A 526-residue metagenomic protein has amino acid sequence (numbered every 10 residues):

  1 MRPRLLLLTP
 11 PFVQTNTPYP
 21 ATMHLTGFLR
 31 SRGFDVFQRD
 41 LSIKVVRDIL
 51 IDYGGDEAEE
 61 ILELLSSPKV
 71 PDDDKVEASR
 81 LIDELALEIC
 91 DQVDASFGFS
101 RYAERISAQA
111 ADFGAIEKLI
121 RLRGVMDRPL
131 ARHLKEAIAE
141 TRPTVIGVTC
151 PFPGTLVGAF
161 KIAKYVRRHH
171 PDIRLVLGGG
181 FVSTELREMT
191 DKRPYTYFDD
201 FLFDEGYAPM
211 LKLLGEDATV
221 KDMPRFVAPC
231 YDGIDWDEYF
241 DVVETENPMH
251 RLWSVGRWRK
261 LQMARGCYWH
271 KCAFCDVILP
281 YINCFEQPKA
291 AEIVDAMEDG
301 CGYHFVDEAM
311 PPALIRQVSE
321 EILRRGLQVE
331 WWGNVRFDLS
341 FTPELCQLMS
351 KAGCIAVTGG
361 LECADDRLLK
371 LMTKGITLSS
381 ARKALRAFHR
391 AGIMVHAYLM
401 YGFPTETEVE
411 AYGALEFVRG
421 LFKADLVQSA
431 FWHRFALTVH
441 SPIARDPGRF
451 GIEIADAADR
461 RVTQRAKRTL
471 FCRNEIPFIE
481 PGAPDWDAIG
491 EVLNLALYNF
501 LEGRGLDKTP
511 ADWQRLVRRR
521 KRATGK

Functional and structural regions predicted by a protein language model:
R2-P10, H24, R30-S31, V45-L65 (+7 more regions): Radical SAM enzyme core and accessory elements
R4, F12-T15, A21-V46, E104-Y231: Glycine-rich beta-alpha loop elements in corrinoid/cobalamin-binding modules across cobalamin-dependent enzymes
L5, V36, L175, Y303 (+2 more regions): Hydrophobic anchor at the start of a short beta-strand that flanks the dinucleotide cofactor-binding loop
L6-V13, P20-A21, T144, F198 (+4 more regions): A structural motif corresponding to the C-terminal lobe/cap of the Radical SAM core domain
V13-N16, V45-V46, P153-V157, S183-E185 (+9 more regions): Flexible loop/turn segments at secondary-structure boundaries
D40-S42, L279, L399: Residue-level recognition of beta-strand->loop/alpha-helix junctions
K44-V46, L50-I51, A58-P143, M189 (+5 more regions): Conserved Radical SAM active-site core
D232-M394: Radical SAM [4Fe-4S] cluster-binding motif and immediate context
